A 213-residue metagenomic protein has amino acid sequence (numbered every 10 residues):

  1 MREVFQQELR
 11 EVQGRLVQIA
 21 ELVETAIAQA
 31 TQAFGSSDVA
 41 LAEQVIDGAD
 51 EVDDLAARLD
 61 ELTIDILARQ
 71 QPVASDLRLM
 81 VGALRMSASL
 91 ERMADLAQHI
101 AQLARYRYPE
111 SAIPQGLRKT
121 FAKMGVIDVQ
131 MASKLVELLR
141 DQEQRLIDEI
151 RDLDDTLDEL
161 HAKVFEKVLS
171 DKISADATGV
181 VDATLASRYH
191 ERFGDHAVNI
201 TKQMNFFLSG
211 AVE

Functional and structural regions predicted by a protein language model:
M1-E213: Cytosolic, long alpha-helical scaffolding segments
